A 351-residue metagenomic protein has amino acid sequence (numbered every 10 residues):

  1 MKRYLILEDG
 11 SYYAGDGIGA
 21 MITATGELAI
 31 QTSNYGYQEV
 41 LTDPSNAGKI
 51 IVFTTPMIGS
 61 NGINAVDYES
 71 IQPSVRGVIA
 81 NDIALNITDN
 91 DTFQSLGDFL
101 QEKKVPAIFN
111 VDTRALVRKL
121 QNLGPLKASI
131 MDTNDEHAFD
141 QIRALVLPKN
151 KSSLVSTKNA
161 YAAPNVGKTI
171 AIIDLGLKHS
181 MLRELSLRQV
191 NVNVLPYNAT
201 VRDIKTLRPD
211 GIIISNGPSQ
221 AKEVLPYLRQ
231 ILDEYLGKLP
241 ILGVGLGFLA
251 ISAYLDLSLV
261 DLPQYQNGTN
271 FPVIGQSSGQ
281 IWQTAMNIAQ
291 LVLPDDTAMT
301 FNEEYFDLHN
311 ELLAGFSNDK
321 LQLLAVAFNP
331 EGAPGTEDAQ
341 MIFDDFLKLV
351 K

Functional and structural regions predicted by a protein language model:
M1-T169, L175-L182, S186, P196-N198 (+3 more regions): RNA-binding accessory domains that recognize and position tRNA/RNA substrates
P106, T169, P240-L242, S258 (+1 more regions): Proline-centered loop/turn at the N-terminus of a beta-strand
T169, L175-G243: Phosphate-binding active sites in nucleotide-utilizing proteins
T169-D174, Q283-A285, L324-N329: Active-site-proximal beta-strand elements of phosphoester/diester hydrolases
S215-W282, A333-D345, L349: Cysteine-nucleophile active-site neighborhood
Q280-L321: Catalytic beta-strand/loop cores that center a nucleophilic Ser/Cys/Thr and support acyl-enzyme chemistry
N310-K351: A glycine-centered loop/beta-turn motif at secondary-structure junctions
